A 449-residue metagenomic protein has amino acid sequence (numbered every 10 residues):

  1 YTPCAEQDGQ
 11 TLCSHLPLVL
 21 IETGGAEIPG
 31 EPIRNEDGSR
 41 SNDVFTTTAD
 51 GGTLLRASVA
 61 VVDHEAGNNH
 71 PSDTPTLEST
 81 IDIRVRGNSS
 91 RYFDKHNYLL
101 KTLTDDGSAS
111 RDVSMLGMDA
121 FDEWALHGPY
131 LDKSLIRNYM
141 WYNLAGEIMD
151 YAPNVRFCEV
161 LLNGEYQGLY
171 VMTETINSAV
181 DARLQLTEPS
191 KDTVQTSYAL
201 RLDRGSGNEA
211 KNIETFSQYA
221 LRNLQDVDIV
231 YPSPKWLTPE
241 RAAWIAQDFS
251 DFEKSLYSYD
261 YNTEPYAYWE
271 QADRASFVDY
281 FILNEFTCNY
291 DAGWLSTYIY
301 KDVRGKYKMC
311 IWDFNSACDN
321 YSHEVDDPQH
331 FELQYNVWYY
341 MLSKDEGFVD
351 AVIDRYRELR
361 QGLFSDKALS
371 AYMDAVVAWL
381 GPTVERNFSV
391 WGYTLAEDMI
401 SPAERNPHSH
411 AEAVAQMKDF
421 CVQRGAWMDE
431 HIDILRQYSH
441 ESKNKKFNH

Functional and structural regions predicted by a protein language model:
Y1-L135: Conserved NTP-binding catalytic cores of kinases and kinase-like/nucleotidyltransferase enzymes across multiple kinase
E27-E31, S89, F93, A210 (+2 more regions): Middle-to-C-terminal accessory/interaction subdomains
E31-R34, H70, R111-S114, R137-N138 (+5 more regions): Short, solvent-exposed loop/turn and secondary-structure capping segments
D73-L99, L161-E165, A182-R183, T187-R204 (+1 more regions): Carboxylate/His-rich catalytic cores and anion/metal-binding grooves
Y98-K101, D122-G128, L135, E159-L161 (+6 more regions): Structural recognition of the beta-strand scaffold that forms the well-ordered cores of secreted hydrolase catalytic
T104-G107, M118-G128, I148-P153, E165-D279: Internal "kinase-insert"/substrate-recognition segments embedded within catalytic cores of ATP-dependent enzymes
Y130-D150: A conserved alpha-helical element in kinase catalytic cores
E147-E159, N289: Short, well-structured beta-strand/strand-turn elements
